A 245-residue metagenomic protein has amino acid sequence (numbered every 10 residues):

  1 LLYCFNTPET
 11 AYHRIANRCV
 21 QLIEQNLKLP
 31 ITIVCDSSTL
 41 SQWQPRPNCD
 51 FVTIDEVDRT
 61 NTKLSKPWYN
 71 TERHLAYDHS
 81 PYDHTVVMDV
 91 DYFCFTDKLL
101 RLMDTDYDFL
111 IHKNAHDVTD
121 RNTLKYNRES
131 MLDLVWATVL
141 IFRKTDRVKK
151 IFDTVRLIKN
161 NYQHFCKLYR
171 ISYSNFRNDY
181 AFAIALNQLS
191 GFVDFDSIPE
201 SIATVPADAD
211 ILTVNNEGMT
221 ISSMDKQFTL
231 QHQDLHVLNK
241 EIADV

Functional and structural regions predicted by a protein language model:
L1-C4, H13-R14, I33, P47 (+2 more regions): A glycosyltransferase accessory/donor-loop signature
T10-Y12, S37-Q44: Short, charged/polar "capping" segments at the starts of alpha-helices and the immediately preceding loops
R18, L22-L29: Short, acidic, metal-binding catalytic loop of nucleotide-sugar glycosyltransferases
K28-S37, V86, F109-I111: Short, hydrophobic beta-strand segments that form beta-sheet elements in well-ordered domains
V34-S41, E56, C94-T96, A115 (+1 more regions): Short, polar loop motifs at secondary-structure junctions
L40-S80: Active-site-proximal specificity loops/subdomain of glycosyltransferases
T53, Y69-T119: GT-A fold catalytic core of metal-dependent nucleotide-sugar glycosyltransferases, centered on the diacidic
I111-Y126, M131-L134: Class I SAM-dependent methyltransferase SAM-binding "motif I" and its flanking Rossmann-like core
